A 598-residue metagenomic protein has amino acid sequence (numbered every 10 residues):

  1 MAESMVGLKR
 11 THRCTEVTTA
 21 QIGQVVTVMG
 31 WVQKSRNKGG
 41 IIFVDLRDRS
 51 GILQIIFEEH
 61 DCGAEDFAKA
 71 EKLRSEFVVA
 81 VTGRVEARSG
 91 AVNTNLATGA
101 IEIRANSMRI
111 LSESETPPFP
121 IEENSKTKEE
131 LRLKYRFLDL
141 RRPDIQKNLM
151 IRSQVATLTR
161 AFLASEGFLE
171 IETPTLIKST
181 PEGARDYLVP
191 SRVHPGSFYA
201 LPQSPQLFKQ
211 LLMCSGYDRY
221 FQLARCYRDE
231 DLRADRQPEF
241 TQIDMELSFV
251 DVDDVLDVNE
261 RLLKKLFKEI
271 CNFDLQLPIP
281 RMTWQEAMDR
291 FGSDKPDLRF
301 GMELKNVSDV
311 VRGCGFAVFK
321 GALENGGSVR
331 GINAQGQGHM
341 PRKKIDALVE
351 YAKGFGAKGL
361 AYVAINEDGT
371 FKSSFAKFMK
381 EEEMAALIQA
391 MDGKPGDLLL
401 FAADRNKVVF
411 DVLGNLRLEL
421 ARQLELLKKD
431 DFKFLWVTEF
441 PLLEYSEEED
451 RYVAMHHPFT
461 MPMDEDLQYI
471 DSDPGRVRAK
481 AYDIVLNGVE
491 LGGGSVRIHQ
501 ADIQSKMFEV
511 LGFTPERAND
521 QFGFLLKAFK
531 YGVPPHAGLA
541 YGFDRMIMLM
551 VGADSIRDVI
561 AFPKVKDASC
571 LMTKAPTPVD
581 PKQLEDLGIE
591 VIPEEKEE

Functional and structural regions predicted by a protein language model:
M1-E598: Class II aminoacyl-tRNA synthetase catalytic cores and aaRS-like
